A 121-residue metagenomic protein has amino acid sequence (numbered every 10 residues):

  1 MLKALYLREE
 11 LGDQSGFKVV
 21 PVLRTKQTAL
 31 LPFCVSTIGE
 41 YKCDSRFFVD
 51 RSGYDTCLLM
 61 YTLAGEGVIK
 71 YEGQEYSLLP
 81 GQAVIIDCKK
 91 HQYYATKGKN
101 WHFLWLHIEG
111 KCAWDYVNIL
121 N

Functional and structural regions predicted by a protein language model:
M1-C34: A short, N-terminal "cap"/entry segment at the start of jelly-roll beta-barrel domains of the cupin/DSBH fold
P21-L120: N-terminal regulatory/effector-sensing and dimerization cores that precede helix-turn-helix DNA-binding domains
